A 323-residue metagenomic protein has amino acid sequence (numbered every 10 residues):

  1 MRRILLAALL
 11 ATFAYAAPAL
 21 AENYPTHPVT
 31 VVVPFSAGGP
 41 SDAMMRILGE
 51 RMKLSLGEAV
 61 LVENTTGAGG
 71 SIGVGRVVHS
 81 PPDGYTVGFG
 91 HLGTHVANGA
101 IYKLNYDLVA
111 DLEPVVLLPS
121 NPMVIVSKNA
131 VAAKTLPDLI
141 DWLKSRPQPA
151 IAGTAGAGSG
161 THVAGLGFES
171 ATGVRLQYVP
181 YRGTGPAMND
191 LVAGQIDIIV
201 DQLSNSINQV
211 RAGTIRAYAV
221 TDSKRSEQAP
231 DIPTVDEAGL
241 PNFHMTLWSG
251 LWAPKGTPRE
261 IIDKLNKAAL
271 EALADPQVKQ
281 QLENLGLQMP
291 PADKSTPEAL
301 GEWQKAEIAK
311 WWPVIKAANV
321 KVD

Functional and structural regions predicted by a protein language model:
M1-L6: Bacterial N-terminal signal peptides that target proteins for export
A14-P18: N-terminal signal peptide c-region/cleavage motif recognized by signal peptidases
L20-A110, P149, G173-Q202, Q209 (+2 more regions): N-terminal (or domain-start) structured segment
T26-P28, E237, R259-D323: An extracytoplasmic/periplasmic, membrane-proximal ligand-sensing/linker region
P40-M44, L48, G73, A97 (+10 more regions): Stable alpha-helical elements in mature extracytoplasmic
M52, H79-Y85, L92, A100-P186 (+2 more regions): Hinge/capping helix and adjacent helix->loop/strand transition within the periplasmic-binding protein
L118-V124, A219-K255, L285, D293: Periplasmic-binding protein-like
